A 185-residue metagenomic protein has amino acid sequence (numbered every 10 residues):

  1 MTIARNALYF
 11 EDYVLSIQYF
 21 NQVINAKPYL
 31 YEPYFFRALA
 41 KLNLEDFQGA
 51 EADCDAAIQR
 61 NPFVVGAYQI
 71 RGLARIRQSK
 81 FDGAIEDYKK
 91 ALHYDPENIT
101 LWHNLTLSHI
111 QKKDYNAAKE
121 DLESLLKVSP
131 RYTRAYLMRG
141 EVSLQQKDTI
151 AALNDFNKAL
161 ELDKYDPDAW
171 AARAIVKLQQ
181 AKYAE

Functional and structural regions predicted by a protein language model:
Y9-F10, N43, R77, Q111 (+2 more regions): Register position in tetratricopeptide repeats
Y31-E32, V65-G66, I99-T100, T133-R134 (+1 more regions): Helix-start (N-cap) detector for alpha-helical repeat units in TPR-like alpha-solenoids, especially tetratricopeptide
